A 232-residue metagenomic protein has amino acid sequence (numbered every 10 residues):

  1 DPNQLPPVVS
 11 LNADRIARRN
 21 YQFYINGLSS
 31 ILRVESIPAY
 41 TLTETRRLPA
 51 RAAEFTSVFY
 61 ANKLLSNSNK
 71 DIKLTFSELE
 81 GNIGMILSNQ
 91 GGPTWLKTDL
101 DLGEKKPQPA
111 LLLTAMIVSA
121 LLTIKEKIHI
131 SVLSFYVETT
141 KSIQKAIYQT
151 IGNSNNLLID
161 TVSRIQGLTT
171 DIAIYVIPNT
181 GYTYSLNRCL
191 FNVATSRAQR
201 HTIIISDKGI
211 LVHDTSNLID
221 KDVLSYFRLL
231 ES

Functional and structural regions predicted by a protein language model:
P2-S232: Conserved helicase motor core of SF1/SF2 NTP-dependent helicases
